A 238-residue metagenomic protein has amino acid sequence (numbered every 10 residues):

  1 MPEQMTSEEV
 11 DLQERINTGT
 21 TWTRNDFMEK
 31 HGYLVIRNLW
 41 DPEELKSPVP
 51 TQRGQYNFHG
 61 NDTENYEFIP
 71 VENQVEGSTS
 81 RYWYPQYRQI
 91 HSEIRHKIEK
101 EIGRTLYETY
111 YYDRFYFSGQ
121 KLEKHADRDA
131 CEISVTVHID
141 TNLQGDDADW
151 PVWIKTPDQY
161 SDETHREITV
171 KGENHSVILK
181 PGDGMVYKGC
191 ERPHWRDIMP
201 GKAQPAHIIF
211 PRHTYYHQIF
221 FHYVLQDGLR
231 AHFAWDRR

Functional and structural regions predicted by a protein language model:
P2-I102: Non-heme Fe(II)/2-oxoglutarate
V35-R37, V186, H222: Short, well-ordered beta-strand micro-motif
N73-E76, W195, F210-F221: Short, active-site-adjacent segments that bind or coordinate small-molecule cofactors and metal centers
G103-Y112: A short coil-to-beta-strand element that immediately follows conserved catalytic motifs
F115: Conserved active-site beta-strand element of glycosyltransferases/polysaccharide synthases
S118-E191, H213-I219, Q226-W235: Catalytic core of non-heme Fe(II) oxygenases with the double-stranded beta-helix
L122-H125, P193-R212: Short beta-strand His + acidic residue motifs that chelate non-heme Fe in jelly-roll/DSBH and cupin folds
